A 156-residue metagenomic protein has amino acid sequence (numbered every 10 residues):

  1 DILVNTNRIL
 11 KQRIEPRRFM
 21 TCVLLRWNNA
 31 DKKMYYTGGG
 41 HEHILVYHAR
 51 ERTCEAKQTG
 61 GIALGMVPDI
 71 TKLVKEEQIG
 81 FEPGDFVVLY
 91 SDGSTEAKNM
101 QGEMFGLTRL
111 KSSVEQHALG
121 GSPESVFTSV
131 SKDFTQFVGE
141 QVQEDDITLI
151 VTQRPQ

Functional and structural regions predicted by a protein language model:
D1-Q156: Conserved subregion of the PPM/PP2C metallophosphatase catalytic domain
